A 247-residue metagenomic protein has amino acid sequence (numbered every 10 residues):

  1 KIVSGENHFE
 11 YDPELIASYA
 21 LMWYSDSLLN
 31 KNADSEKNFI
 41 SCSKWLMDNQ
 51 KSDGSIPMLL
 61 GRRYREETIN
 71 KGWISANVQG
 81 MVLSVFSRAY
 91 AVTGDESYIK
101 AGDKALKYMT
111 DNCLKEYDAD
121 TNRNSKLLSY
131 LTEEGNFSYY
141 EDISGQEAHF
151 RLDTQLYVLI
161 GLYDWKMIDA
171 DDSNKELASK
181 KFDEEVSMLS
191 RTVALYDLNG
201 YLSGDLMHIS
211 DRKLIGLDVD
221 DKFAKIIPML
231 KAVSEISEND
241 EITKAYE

Functional and structural regions predicted by a protein language model:
K1-E6, E36-P57, I99-L127, L131 (+2 more regions): Long, well-ordered core segments of solenoidal/helical folds
K1-H8, S55-S75, A119-R151, Y196-K225 (+1 more regions): Carbohydrate-binding/catalytic loop surfaces
K1-K71, S144: Internal amphipathic alpha-helical repeat/solenoid segments
D12-S27, W73-A91, F150-M167, G216-E235: Well-ordered alpha-helical segments within folded domains of soluble proteins
W23, S27, Q50, T93 (+3 more regions): Sec/Tat-exported extracytoplasmic proteins
D26-I40, A89-K104, Y163-D183, V233-Y246: Structural helix-adjacent loops and short alpha-helical linkers that scaffold large soluble proteins
L59-M109: Hydrophobic alpha-helical segments and helix pairs
R65, I143, L159, W165 (+1 more regions): Long alpha-helical, hydrophobic tracts
